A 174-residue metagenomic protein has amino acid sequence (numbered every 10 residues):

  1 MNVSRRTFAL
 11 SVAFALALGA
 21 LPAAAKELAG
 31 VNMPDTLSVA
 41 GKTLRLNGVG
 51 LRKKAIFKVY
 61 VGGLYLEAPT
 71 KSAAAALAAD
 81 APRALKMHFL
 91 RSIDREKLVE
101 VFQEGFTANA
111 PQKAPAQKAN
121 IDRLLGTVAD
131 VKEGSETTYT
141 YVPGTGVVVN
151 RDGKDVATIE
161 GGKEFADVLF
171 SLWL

Functional and structural regions predicted by a protein language model:
R5-A9: N-terminal export leaders
S11-G19: Bacterial N-terminal signal peptides
L21-A25: Sec/Tat signal peptide C-region and signal peptidase I cleavage site
K26-A78: N-terminal structural module
D35-L37, G146-V149: Short polybasic amphipathic segments
P69-V147: Mid-length scaffold segments of soluble, non-membrane domains
R151-K154: Short strand-turn-strand beta-turns centered on an Asx-Gly dipeptide
A157-L174: Flexible glycine-rich active-site/ligand-binding loops centered on an Asp-His dyad
